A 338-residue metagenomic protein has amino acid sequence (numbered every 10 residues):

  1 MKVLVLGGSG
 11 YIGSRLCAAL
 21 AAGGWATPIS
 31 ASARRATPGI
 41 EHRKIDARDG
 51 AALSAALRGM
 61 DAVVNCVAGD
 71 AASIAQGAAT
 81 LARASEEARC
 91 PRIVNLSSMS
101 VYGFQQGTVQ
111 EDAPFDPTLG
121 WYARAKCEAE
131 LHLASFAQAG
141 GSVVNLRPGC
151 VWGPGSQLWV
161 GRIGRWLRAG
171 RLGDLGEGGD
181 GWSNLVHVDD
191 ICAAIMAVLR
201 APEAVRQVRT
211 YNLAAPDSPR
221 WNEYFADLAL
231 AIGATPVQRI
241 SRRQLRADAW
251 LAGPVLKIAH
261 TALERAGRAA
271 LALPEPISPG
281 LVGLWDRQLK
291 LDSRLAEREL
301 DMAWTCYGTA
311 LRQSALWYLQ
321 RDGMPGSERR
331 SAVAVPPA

Functional and structural regions predicted by a protein language model:
V3-G23: N-terminal Rossmann NAD(P)H-binding glycine-rich loop of SDR-like oxidoreductase domains
E41-A62: Conserved Rossmann-fold cofactor-binding substructure of NAD(P)-dependent oxidoreductases
V63-L96: NAD(P)-cofactor binding segment of oxidoreductase domains
Q106-V151, D174-G176: Catalytic helix-loop patch of NAD(P)-dependent Rossmann-fold dehydrogenases
E128, Q157-R162, G178-R200, V208-R209: Substrate-positioning beta->alpha
R165-V186, A214: A conserved pocket-lining segment of Rossmann-fold NAD(P)-dependent short-chain dehydrogenase/reductase
A201-P276, S293, R330, A334-A338: Mid/C-terminal beta-alpha module of Rossmann-like enzyme folds, strongest in SDR-family dehydrogenases/epimerases
L291-D301, T305-A338: Amphipathic terminal alpha-helices
